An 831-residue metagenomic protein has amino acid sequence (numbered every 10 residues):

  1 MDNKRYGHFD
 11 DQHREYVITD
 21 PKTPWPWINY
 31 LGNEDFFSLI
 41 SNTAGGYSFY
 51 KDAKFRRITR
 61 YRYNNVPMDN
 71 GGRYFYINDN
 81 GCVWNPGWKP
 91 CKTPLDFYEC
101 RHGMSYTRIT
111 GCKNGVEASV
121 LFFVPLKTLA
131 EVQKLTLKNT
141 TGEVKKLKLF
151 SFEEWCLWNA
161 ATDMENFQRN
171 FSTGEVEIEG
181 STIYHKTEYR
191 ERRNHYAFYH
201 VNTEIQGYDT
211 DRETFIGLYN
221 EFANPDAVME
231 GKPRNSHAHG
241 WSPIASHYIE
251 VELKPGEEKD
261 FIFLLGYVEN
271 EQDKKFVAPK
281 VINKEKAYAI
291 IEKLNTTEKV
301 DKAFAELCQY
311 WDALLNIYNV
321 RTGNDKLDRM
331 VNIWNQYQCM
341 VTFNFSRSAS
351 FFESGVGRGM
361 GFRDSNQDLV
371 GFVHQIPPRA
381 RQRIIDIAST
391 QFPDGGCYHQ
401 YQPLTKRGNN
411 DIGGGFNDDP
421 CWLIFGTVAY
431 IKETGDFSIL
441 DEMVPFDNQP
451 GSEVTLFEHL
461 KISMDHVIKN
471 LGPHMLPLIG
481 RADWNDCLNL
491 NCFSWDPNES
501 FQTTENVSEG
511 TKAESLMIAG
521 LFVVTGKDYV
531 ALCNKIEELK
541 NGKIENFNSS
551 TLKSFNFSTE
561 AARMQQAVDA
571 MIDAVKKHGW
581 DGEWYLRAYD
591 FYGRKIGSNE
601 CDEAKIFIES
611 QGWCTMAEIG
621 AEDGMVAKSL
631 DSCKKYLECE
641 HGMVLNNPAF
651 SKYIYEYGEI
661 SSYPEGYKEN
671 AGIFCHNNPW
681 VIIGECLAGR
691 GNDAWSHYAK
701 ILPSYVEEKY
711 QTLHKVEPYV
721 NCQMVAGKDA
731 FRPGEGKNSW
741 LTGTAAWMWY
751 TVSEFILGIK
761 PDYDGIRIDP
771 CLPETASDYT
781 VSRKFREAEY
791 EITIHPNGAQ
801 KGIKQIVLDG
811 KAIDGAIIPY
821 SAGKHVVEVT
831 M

Functional and structural regions predicted by a protein language model:
M1-D364, P378, R383-D386, A429-E433 (+7 more regions): Anionic coordination/interaction segments
N78, M360, D364-S365, L369-A380 (+8 more regions): Aromatic-rich carbohydrate-recognition surfaces in CAZymes
M104-Y106, I244-Y248, E258, E609-Q611 (+11 more regions): Active-site lining segments that contact anionic ligands and/or coordinate catalytic metals
L126-F150, R193-F198, N202-R212, K254-D260 (+7 more regions): Beta-rich accessory regions
F150-F152, F167, Y398-Q400, L521-N548 (+5 more regions): Catalytic cores of carbohydrate-active enzymes
N319-I333, P378, Q382, I387-G396 (+5 more regions): Active-site acid/base region of carbohydrate-active enzymes
W334, D368, C614: Conserved hydrophobic/aromatic pocket- or pore-lining residues that grip, position, or stack substrates in active sites
S350-S365, G408-N417, F501-A519, R594-A617 (+5 more regions): Solvent-exposed loop and edge beta-strand segments that line ligand/cofactor-binding and catalytic clefts
